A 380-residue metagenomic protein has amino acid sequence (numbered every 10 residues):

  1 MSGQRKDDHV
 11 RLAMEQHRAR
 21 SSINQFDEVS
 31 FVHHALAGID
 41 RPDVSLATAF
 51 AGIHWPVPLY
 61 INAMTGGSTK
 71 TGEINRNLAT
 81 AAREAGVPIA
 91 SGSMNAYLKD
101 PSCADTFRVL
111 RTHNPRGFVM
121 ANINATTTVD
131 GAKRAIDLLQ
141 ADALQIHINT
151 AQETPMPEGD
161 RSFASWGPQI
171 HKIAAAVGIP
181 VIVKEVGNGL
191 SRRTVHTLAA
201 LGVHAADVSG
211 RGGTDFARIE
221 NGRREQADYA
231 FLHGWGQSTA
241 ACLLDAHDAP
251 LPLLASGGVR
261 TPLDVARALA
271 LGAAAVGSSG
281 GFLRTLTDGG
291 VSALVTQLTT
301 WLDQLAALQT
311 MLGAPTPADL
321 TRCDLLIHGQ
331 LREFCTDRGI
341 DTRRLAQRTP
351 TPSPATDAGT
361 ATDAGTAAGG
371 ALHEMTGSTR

Functional and structural regions predicted by a protein language model:
M1-W55, G329-P350, L372-H373: An N-cap/entry alpha-helix motif that binds or orients negatively charged groups
F50-A96: Active-site cofactor/substrate anionic-group-binding motifs, chiefly glycine- and Lys/Arg-rich phosphate-binding loops
L59-N62, V87-G92, V119-I123, I146 (+4 more regions): Hydrophobic faces of well-ordered beta-strands that scaffold small-molecule active sites in alpha/beta enzyme cores
I61, A82, L144, A206 (+3 more regions): Conserved, mostly hydrophobic/aromatic
K70, Y97-T112, T127-G131, Q152-I173 (+4 more regions): Active-site-adjacent beta->alpha loops and helix N-cap segments on the catalytic face of soluble alpha/beta enzymes
A164-D288: Glycine-rich phosphate/ribose-binding loops and adjacent secondary-structure elements that form binding surfaces
D264-A266, A270-D319: Shared catalytic-loop signature of beta/alpha-barrel
P352-T379: Intrinsically disordered, low-complexity terminal tails and inter-domain linkers enriched for S/T/G/P/D/E
